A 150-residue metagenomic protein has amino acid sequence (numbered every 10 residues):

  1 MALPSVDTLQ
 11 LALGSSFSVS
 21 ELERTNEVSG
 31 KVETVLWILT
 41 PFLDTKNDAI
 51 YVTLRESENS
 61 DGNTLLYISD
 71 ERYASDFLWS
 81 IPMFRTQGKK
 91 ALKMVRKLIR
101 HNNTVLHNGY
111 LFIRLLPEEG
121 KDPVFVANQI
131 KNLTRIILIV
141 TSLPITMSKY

Functional and structural regions predicted by a protein language model:
M1-R135: Nuclease-adjacent, charged terminal/linker segments that flank catalytic cores
N132-Y150: Hydrophobic, aromatic-enriched interface-forming segments
